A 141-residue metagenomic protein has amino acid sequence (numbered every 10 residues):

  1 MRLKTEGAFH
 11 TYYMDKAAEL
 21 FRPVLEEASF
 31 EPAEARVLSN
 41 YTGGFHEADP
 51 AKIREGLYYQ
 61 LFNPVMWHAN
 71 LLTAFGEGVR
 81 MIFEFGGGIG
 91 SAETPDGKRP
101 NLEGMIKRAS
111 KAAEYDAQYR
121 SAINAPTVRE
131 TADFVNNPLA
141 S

Functional and structural regions predicted by a protein language model:
M1-G104, R108, A112, A125-L139: Acyltransferase
R36, D116-S121: Conserved beta-strand segments of alpha/beta enzyme cores
